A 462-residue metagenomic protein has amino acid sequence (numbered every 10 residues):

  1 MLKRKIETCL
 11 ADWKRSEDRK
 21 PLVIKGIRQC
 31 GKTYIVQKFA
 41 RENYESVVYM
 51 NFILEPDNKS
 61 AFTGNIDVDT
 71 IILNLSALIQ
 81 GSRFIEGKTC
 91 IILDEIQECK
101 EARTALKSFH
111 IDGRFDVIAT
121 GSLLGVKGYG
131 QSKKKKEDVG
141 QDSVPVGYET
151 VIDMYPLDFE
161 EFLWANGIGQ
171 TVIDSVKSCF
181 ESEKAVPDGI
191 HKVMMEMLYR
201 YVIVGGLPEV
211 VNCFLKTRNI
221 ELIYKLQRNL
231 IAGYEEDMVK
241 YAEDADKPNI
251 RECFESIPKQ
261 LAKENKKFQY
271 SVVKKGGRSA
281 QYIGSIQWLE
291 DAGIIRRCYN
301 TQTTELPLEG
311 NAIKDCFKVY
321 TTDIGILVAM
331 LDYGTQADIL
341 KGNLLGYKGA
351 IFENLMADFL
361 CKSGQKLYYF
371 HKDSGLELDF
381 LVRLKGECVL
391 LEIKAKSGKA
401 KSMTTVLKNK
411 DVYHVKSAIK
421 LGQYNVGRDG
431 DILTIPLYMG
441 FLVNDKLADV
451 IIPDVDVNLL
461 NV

Functional and structural regions predicted by a protein language model:
M1-R15: N-terminal pre-Walker A segment at the start of P-loop NTPase domains
I24: Hydrophobic anchor at the beta1->P-loop junction of P-loop NTPases
K32: Conserved lysine of the Walker
I35, F39: Hydrophobic positions on the alpha1 helix immediately C-terminal to the Walker A/P-loop
L54-G87: Short glycine-rich substrate-engagement loop in P-loop NTPases that contacts/grips substrate
D116-S122: Structural recognition of the conserved hydrophobic beta-strand(s) that form the central parallel beta-sheet of P-loop
K127-A262: Interdomain motor-coupling "hinge/lid" segment immediately C-terminal to the ATP-binding subdomain of NTP-driven enzymes
N212-K385: Accessory nucleic acid-recognition modules appended to NTPase machines
